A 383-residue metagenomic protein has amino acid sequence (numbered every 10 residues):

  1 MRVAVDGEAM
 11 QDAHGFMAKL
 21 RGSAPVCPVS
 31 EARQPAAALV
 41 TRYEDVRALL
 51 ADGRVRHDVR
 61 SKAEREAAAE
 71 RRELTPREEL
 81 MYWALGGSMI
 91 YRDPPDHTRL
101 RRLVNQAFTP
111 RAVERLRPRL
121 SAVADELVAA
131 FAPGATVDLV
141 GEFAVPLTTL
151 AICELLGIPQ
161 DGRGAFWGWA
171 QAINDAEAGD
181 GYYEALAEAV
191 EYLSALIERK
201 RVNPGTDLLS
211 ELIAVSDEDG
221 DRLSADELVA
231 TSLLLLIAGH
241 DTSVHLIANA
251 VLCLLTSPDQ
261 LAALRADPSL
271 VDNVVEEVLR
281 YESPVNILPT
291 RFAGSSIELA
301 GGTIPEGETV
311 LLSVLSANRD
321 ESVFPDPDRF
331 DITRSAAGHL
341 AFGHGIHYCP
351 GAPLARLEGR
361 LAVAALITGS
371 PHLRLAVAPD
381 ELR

Functional and structural regions predicted by a protein language model:
M1-R383: Cytochrome P450
